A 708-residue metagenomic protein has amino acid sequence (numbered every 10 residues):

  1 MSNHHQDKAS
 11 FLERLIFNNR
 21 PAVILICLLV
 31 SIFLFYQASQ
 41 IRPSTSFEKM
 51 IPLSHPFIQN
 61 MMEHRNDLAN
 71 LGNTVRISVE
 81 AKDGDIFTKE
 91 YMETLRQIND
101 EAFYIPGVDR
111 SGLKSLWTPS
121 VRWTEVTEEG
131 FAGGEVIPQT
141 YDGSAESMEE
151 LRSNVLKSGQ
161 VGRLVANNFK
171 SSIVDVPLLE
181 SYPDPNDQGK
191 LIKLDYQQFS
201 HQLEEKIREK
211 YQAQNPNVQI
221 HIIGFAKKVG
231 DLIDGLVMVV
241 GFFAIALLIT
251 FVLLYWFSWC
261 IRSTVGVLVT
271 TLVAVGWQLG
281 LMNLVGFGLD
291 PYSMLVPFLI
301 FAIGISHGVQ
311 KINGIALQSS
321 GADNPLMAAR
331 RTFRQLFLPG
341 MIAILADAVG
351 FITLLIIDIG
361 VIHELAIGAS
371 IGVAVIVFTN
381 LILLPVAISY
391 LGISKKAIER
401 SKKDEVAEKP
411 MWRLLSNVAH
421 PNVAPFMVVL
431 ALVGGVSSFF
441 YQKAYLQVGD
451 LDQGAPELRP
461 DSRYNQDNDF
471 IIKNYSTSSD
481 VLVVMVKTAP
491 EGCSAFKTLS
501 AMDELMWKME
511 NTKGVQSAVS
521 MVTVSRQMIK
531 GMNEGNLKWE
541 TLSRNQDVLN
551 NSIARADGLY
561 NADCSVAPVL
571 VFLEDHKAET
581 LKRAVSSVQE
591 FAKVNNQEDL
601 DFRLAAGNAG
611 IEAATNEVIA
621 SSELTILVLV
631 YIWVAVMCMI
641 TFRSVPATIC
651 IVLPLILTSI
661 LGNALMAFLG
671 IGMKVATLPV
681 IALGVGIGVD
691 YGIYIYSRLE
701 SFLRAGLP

Functional and structural regions predicted by a protein language model:
S2-T45, V386, R400-D452, Q466-D469: Signature of alpha-helical transmembrane segments and their immediate interfacial
E13-F17, R65, K227-I245, I249 (+15 more regions): Alpha-helical membrane-interface segments at transmembrane helix boundaries
L25, L284, F301-N313, F337-L355 (+3 more regions): Transmembrane alpha-helices and their membrane-interface boundaries in multi-pass membrane transporters and channels
L29, L236-W277, L345-T353, A620-L661 (+1 more regions): Internal alpha-helical transmembrane segments of multipass membrane proteins, especially hydrophobic lipid-embedded
E93, Y141-I261, S500, Q546-I632: Extracytoplasmic
S263-K311, V645-I695: Hydrophobic transmembrane alpha-helices and their membrane-interface caps in long multi-pass transport proteins
Q318-L345, F702-P708: Helix-loop junctions and hydrophobic alpha-helical segments within the transmembrane domains of large membrane
N422-S543: Juxtamembrane segments of multi-pass membrane proteins
